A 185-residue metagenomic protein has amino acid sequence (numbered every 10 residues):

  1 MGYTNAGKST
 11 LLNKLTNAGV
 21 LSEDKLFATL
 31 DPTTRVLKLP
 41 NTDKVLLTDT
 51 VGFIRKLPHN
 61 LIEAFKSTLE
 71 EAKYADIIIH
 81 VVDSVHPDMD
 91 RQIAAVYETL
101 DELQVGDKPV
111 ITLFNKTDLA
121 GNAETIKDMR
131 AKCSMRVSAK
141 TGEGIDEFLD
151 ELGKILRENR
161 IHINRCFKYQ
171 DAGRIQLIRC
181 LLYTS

Functional and structural regions predicted by a protein language model:
M1-R55: Conserved G1/Walker A P-loop phosphate-binding module
G19, G52-L61, V85-D88: Flexible beta-alpha connector loops of hexameric P-loop NTPases
D49, N115, S138: Active-site glycine-centered loops adjacent to acidic/histidine catalytic or metal-binding residues that shape
L61-L69: Catalytic P-loop NTP-binding/switch module of NTPases
L69-I78, V82-C133: Conserved C-terminal guanine-recognition region of P-loop GTPase G domains, centered on the G4
D118-H162: Canonical P-loop GTPase G-domain recognition
C166-D171: Short, surface-exposed ligand-recognition loops at beta-strand->loop->(often short) alpha-helix junctions that present
Y183-T184: Conserved small/polar residues in nucleotide/adenosyl-binding loops
